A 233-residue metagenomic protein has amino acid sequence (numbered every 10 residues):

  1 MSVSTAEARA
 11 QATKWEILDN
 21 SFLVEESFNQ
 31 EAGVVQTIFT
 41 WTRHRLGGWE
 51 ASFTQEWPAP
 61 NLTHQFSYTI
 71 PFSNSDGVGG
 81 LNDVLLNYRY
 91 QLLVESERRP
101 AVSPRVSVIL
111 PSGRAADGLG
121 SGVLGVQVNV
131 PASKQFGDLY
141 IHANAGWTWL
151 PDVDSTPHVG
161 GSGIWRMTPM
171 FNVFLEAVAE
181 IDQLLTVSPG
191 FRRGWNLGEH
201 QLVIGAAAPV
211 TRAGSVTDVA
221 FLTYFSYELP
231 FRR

Functional and structural regions predicted by a protein language model:
M1-E7: C-terminal segment of classical bacterial N-terminal signal peptides
A8-R233: Transmembrane beta-barrel domains of Gram-negative outer membranes and organellar outer membranes
